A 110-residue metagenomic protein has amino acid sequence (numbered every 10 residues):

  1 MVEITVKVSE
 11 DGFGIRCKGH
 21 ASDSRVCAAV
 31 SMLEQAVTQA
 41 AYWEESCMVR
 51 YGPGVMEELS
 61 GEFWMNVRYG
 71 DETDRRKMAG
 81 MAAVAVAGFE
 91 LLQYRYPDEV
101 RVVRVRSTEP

Functional and structural regions predicted by a protein language model:
M1-V26, E34-P110: N-terminal intrinsically disordered, cationic/polar leader segments that include organellar targeting peptides
